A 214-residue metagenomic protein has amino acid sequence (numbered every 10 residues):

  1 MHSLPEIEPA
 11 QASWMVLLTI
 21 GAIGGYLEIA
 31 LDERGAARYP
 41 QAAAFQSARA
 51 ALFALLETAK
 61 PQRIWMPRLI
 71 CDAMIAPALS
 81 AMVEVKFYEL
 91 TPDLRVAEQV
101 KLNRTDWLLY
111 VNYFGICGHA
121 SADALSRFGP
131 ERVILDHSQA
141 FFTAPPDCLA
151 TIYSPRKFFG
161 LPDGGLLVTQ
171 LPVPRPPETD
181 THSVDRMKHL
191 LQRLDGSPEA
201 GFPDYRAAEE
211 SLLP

Functional and structural regions predicted by a protein language model:
M1-K60, N103: Conserved PLP-binding active-site segment in aminotransferase class I/II-type PLP enzymes
L27-A36, M74-M82, A122-F128: Short, aromatic/basic amphipathic alpha-helical patches
L31-E33, L69-A73, D136-A144: Short, polar loop motifs at secondary-structure junctions
A44, M66, Y110: A short beta-strand submotif of the Rossmann-like class I SAM-dependent methyltransferase core that lines
R49, I70-D72, G115, F159: Gly/Ser/Thr-rich loops at beta-strand to alpha-helix junctions that form or flank small-molecule/cofactor-binding
L55-K101: Conserved PLP-anchoring active-site segment centered on the Schiff-base-forming lysine
L90-P177, H182-K188: Active-site phosphate-binding strand-loop segment of PLP-dependent enzymes
L171-P214: Structural motif of enzymes handling amino- and sulfur-group chemistry
